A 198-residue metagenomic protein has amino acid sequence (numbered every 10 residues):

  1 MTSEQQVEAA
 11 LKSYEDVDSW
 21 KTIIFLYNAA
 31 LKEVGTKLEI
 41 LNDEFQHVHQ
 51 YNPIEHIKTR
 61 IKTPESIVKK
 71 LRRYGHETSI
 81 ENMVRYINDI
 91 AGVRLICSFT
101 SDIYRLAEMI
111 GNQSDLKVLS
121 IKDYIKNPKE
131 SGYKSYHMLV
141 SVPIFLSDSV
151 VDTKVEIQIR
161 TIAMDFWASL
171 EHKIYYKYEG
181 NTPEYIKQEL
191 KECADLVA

Functional and structural regions predicted by a protein language model:
M1-L31, G35-E44, E156-A198: An acidic, glycine-/histidine-flanked metal-binding catalytic module
E4-E15, K37-E55, I80-M83, L139-D148: Charged, low-complexity, helix/coiled-coil-prone segments
L26-N42, E77-Y86, S98-I103: Short N-terminal helix-initiation segments at or just after the protein's N-terminus
K32, T36, E65, K69 (+2 more regions): Solvent-exposed alpha-helical segments within well-ordered globular domains of core cellular machineries
D43-F45, G75-H76, S114-L119: Short secondary-structure junctions
Q50-A91: A glycine-rich, hydrophobic loop/mini-helix early in the fold
V84, C97-A198: Long beta-strand-rich cores associated with HINT superfamily self-processing modules
G92-I96: Short aromatic/hydrophobic contact patches that present stacked aromatics for nucleic-acid/ligand binding
